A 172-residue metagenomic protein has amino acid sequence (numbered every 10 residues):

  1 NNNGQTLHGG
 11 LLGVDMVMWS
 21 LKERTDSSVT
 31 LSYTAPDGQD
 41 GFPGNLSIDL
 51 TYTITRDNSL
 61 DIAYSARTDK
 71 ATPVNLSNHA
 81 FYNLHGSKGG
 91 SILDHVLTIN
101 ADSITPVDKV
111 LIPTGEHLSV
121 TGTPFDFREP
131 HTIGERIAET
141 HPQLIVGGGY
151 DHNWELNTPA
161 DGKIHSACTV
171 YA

Functional and structural regions predicted by a protein language model:
N1-A172: An exposed, glycine/acidic-rich loop-and-rim segment of catalytic or binding clefts
